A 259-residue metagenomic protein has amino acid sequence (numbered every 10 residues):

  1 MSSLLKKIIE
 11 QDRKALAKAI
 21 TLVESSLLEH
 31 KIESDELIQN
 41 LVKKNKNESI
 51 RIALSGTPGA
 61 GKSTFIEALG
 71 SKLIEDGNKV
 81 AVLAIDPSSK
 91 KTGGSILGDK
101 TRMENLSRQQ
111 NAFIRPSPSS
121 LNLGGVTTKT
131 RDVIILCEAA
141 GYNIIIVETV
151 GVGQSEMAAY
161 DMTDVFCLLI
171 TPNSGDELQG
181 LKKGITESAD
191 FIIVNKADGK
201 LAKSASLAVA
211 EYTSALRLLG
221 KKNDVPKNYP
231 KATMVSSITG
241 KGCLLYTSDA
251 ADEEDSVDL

Functional and structural regions predicted by a protein language model:
S3-K7, Q11, A17-S49, S71-S155: Nucleotide-state-sensitive switch-loop elements of NTP-binding domains
L54: Hydrophobic anchor at the beta1->P-loop junction of P-loop NTPases
G59: Walker A (P-loop) phosphate-binding loop of P-loop NTPases
K62: Conserved lysine of the Walker
F65: Hydrophobic positions on the alpha1 helix immediately C-terminal to the Walker A/P-loop
A158-T171: Inter-motif core of Ras-like GTPase G domains
D198-L244: Canonical P-loop GTPase G-domain recognition
Y246-A251: Conserved small/polar residues in nucleotide/adenosyl-binding loops
